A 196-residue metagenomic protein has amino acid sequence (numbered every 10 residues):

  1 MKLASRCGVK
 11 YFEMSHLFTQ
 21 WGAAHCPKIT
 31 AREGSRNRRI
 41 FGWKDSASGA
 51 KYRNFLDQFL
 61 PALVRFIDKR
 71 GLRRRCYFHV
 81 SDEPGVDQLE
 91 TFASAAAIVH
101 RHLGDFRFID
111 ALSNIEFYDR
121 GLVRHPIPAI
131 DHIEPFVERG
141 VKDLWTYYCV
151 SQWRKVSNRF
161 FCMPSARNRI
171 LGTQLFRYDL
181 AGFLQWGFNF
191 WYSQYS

Functional and structural regions predicted by a protein language model:
M1-F106, D110-G121, N189-S193: Aromatic-lined carbohydrate-binding surfaces of glycoside hydrolases
R65-V80, E90-S196: Substrate-binding groove of N-acetylhexosamine-processing glycoside hydrolases
